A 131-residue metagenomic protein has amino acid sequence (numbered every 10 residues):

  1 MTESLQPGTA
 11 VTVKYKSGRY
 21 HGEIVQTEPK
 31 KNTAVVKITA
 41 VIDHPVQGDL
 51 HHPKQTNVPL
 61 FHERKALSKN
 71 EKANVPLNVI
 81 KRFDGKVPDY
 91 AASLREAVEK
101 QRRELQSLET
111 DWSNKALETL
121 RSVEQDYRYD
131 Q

Functional and structural regions predicted by a protein language model:
M1-Y15: Short coil-to-beta transition motif at edge beta-strands of beta-rich domains
K16, T39-V41: Histidine- and/or cysteine-centered catalytic micro-motif in compact active-site loops
R19-E28: Short beta-strand-centered aromatic/proline hotspots
T27-P29, V41-D43: Short coil/turn motifs at secondary-structure junctions
K31-T39: Short, solvent-exposed secondary-structure boundary/capping segments
I42-D111, Y129-D130: Intrinsically disordered, low-complexity, charged/polar segments
N114-Q131: Glycine-rich, aromatic-bearing surface loops/beta-hairpins
